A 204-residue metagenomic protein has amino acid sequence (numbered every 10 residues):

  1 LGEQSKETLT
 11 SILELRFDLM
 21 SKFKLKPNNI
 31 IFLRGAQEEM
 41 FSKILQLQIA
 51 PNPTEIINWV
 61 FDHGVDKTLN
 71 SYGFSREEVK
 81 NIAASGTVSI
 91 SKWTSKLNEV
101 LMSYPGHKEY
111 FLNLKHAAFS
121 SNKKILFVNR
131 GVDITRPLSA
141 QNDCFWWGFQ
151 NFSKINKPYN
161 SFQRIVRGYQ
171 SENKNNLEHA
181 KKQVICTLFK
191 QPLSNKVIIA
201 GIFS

Functional and structural regions predicted by a protein language model:
L1-S204: Feature recognizes metal-dependent phosphohydrolase scaffolds
